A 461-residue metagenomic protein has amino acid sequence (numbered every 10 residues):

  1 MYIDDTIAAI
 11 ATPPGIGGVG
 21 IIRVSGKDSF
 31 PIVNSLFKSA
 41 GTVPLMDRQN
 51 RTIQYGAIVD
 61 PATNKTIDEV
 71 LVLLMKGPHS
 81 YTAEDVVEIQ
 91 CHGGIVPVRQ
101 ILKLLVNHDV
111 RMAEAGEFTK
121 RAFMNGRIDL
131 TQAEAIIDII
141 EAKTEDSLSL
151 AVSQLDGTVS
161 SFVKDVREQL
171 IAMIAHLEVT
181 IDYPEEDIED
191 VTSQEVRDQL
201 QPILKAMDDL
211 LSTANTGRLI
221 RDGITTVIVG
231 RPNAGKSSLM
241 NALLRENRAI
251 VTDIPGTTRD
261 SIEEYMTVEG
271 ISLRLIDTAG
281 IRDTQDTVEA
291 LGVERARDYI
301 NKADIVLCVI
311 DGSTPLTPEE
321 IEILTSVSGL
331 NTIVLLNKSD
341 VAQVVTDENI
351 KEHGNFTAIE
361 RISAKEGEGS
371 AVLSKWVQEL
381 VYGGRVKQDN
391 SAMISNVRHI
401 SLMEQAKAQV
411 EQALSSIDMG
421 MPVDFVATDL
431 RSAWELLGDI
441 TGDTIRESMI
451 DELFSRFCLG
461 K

Functional and structural regions predicted by a protein language model:
M1-S149, S153, G157, I333: A glycine-rich (often HGG/GG-containing) alpha/beta subdomain
Y2-I10, P14, E145-T267, T284-D286 (+3 more regions): C-terminal-of-GTPase-core extension/linker across diverse P-loop GTPases
Q54-I67, V72-K76, T257-T284: Switch I (G2) and immediately adjacent beta-strands of P-loop GTPase domains
G93, L243, T278, I310-S313 (+1 more regions): Glycine-rich, N-terminal phosphate-binding loop of Rossmann-like dinucleotide-binding domains
L273, I305, I333: Short, Asp-centered acidic motifs that coordinate Mg2+ and/or phosphate in catalytic or ligand-binding sites
L275, V309, L335: Generic enzyme active-site microenvironment
E289-S313: Inter-motif core of Ras-like GTPase G domains
